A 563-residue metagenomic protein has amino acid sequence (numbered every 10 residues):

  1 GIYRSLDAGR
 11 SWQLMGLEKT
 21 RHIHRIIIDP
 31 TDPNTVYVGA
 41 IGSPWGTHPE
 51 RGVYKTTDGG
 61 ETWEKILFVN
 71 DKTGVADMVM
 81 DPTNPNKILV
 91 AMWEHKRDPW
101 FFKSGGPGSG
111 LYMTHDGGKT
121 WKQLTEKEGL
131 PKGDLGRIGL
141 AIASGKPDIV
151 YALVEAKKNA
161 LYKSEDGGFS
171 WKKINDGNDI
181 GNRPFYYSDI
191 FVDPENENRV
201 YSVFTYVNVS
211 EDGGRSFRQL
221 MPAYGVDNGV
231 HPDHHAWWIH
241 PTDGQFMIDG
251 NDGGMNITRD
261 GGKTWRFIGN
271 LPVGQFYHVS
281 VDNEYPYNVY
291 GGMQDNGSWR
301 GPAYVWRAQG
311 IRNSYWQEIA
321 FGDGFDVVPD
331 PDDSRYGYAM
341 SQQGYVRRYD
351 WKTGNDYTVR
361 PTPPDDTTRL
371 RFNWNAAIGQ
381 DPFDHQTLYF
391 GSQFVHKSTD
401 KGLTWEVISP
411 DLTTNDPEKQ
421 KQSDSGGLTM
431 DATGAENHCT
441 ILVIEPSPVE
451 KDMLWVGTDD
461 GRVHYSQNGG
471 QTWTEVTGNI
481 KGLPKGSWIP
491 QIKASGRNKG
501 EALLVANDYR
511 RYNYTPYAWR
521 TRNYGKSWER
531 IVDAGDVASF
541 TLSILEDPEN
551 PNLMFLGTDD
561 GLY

Functional and structural regions predicted by a protein language model:
G1-Y563: Beta-propeller blade termini and top-face loops
